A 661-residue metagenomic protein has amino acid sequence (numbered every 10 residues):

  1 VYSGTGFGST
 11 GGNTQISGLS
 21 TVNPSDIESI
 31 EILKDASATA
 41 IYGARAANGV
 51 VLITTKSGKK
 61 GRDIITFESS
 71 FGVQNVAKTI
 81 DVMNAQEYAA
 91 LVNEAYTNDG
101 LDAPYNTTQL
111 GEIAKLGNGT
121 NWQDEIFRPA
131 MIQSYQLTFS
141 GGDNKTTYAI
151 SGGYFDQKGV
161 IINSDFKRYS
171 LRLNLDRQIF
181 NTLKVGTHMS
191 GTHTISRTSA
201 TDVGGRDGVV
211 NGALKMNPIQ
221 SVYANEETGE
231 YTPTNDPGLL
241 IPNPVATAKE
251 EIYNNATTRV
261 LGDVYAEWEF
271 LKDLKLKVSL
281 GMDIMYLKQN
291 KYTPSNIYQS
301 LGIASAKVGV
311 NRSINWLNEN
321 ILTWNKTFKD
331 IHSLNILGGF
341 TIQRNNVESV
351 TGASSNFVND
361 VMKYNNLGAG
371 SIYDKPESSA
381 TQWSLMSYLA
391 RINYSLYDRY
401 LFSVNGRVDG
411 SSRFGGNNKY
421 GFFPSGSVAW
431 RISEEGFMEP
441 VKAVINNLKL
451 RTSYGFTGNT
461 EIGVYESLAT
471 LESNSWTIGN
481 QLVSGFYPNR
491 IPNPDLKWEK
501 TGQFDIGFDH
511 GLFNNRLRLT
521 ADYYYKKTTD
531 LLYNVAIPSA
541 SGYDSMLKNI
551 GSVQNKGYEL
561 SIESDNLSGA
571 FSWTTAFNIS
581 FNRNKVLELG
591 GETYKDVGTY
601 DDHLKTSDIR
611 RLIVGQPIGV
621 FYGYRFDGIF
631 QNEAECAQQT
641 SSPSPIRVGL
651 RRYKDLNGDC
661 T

Functional and structural regions predicted by a protein language model:
Y2-K34: Short acidic/polar hinge/loop motifs at secondary-structure boundaries that mediate gating or recognition
P24-T66, I132-S134, T147, F155: A beta-strand signature from Gram-negative outer-membrane beta-barrel systems, especially the internal plug domain
K34, A46, G141-K145, Y154 (+3 more regions): A generic beta-sheet turn/junction motif
K60-G119, G159-F166, S170-R259, S279-M386 (+5 more regions): Surface-exposed loop/interface segments of Gram-negative outer-membrane beta-barrel transport/assembly proteins
S69, G152-K158, F402-S411: Transmembrane beta-strand segments that form the barrel wall of outer-membrane beta-barrel proteins
P129, V160-I162, S412-N417: Solvent-exposed loop/turn segments connecting transmembrane beta-strands in outer-membrane beta-barrel proteins
L171-N174, F422-W430: Feature captures outer-membrane beta-barrel proteins of Gram-negative bacteria and organelles
D505-G507: Glycine-centered tight-turn and secondary-structure capping sites
